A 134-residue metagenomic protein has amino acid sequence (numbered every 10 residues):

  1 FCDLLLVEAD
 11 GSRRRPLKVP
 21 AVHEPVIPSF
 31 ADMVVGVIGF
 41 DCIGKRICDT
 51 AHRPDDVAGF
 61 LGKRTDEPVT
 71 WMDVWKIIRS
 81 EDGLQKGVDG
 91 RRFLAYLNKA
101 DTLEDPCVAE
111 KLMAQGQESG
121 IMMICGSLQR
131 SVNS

Functional and structural regions predicted by a protein language model:
F1-K86: Phosphate/Mg2+-binding loops and adjacent switch elements in nucleotide/diphosphate-handling enzyme cores
D3, D32, R91-R92, I121: Short coil/turn segments at beta-strand junctions that form active-site/ligand-binding loops
L17-K18, D105-C107: A short acidic (Asp/Glu
G39-F40, F60-T65, S80, R92-D105 (+1 more regions): G-domain G4 guanine-recognition motif of GTPases
S80-F93, S119: A structural motif corresponding to the C-terminal end of an alpha-helix and its immediate exit/capping segment
P106-S134: Canonical P-loop GTPase G-domain recognition
